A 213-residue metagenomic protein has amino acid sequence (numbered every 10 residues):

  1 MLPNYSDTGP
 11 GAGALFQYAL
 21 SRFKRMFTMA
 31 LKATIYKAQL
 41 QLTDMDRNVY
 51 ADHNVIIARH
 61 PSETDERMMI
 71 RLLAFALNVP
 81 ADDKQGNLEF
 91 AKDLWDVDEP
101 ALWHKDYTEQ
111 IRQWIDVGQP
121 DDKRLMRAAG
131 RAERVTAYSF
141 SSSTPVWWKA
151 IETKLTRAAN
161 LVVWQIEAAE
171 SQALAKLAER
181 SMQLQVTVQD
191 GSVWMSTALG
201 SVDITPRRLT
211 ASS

Functional and structural regions predicted by a protein language model:
M1-T28: N-terminal amphipathic/basic-hydrophobic helices that include classical n-h-c signal peptides and signal-anchor
A30-R47, Q185, W194-T210: Mixed-charge (Asp/Glu-Lys/Arg
D46-L94: Acidic-basic catalytic patches of nuclease active cores, encompassing PD-(D/E)XK and other metal-cofactor nuclease
A91-D93, K105, I115-G118, Y138-S141: Short His-Asn-centered micro-motif
L102-H104, E109-L125: Conserved catalytic cores of phosphodiester-cleaving nucleases, focusing on short active-site segments
W114-D116, R134-S139, V162-Q165: Short hydrophobic alpha-helical runs that function as membrane-insertion/retention elements
R124-A128, A150-I151: A short acidic, amphipathic alpha-helical/loop segment
W147-S201, P206-R207: Domain-level recognition of nuclease-like catalytic cores that cleave nucleotide substrates
